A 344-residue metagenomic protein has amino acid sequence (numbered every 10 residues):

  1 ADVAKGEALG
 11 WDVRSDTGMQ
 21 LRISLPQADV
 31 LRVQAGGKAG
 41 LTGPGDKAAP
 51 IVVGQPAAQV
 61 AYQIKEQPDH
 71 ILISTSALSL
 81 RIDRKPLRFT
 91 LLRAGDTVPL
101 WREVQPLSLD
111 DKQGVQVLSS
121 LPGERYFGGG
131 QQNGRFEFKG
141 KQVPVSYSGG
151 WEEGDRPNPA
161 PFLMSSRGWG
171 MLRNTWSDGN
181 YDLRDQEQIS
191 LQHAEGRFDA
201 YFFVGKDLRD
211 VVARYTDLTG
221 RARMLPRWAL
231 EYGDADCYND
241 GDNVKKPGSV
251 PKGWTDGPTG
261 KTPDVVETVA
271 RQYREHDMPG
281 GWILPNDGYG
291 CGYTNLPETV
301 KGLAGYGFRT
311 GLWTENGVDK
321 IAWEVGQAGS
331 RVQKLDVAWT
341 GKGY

Functional and structural regions predicted by a protein language model:
A1-A235, D240-V266, R271, P285-N286 (+1 more regions): N-terminal accessory segment at the very beginning of proteins
A48-I51, W101, P279-Y344: Aromatic- and carboxylate-enriched substrate-binding clefts and catalytic-loop regions of carbohydrate-active enzymes
M224-L225, E275-P279: Intrinsically disordered or highly flexible coil/loop and linker segments, enriched in small and charged/polar residues
T259-E275, V318-Q327: Short, acidic/polar
